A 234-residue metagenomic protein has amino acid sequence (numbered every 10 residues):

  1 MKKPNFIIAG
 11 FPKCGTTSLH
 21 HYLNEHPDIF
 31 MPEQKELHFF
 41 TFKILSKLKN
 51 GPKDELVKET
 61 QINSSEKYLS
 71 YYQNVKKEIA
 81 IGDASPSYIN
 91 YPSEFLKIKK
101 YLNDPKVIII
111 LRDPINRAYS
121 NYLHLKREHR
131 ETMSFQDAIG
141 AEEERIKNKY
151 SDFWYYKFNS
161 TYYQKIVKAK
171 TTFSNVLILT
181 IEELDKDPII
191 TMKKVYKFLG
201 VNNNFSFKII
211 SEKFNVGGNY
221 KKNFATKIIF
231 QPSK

Functional and structural regions predicted by a protein language model:
M1-I79, D83-S85, Y101-P105, P114-I139 (+1 more regions): PAPS-dependent sulfotransferase catalytic core
T17-H21, F95, V167: Short, hydrophobic alpha-helix immediately C-terminal to the catalytic nucleophile
T17-S18, F39-F40, I89-P92, I115-S120 (+4 more regions): Short catalytic/ligand-binding loop motif for oxyanion handling, primarily in non-cytosolic enzymes, centered on
Q34-K35, V167-K234: The conserved 3'-phosphoadenosine-5'-phosphosulfate
K53-T60, H129-M133, K157-F158, G200-N202 (+1 more regions): A polyampholytic, Gly/Pro-enriched intrinsically disordered region
E59-K67, S87-S93, W154-K165, D187: Soluble or luminal CAZymes and related metallo-dependent hydrolases
A84-P86, I109-L111, F205: A cross-domain feature marking catalytic cores of carbohydrate-active enzymes and several ubiquitous metabolic/repair
L96, K100, P105-I109, N116-L184 (+2 more regions): PAPS-dependent sulfotransferase catalytic domain
